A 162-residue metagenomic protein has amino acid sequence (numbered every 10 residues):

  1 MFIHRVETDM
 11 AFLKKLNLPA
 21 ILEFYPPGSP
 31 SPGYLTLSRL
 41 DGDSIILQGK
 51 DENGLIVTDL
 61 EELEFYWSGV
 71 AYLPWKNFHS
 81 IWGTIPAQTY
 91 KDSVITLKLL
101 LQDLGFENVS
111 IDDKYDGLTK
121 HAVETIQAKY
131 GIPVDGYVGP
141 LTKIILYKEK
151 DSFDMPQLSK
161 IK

Functional and structural regions predicted by a protein language model:
M1-S68: Conserved active-site-adjacent core of cysteine acyl-enzyme catalytic domains
F12-K14, E23-G28, Y66, L100-L104 (+2 more regions): Structured segments of extracytoplasmic/periplasmic soluble domains in secreted or envelope-associated proteins
G42-D43, E64-I85: Extracytoplasmic and endomembrane cell-envelope/extracellular-matrix remodeling and assembly machinery
S44-L47, F65, V70, L118 (+3 more regions): A broad, structure-centric signal for solvent-exposed, well-ordered loop/edge residues that line or flank functional
I46-G49, Y72-P74, L97, I161-K162: Glycine-rich loops and low-complexity Gly/Arg-rich segments that provide flexible linkers or classic glycine-based
I56-F65, G83-T89, F106: Phosphate-binding glycine-rich loops and adjacent basic patches that engage nucleotide phosphates, nucleic-acid
K76-N77, L146-K150: Short beta-strand-to-coil "C-cap" segments at the C-terminal boundary of structured domains/repeats, marking
I85-V94, L99-K148, M155-I161: Short acidic, glycine/serine/threonine-rich helix-capping segments at coil-helix boundaries
